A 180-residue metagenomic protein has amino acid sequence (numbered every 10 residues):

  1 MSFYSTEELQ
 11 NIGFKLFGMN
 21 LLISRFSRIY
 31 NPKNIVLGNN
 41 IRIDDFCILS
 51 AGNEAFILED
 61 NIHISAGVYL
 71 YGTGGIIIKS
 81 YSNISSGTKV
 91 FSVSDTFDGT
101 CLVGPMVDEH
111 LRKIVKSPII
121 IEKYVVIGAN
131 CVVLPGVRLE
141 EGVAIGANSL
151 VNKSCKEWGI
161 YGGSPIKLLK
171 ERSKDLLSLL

Functional and structural regions predicted by a protein language model:
M1-V36, N40: Extended, small-residue-rich solenoid/repeat segments and analogous flexible loops that form exposed scaffolds
G13, M19, L111, S117-P118 (+1 more regions): Short secondary-structure boundary/capping segments
S27-L37, R42-P135, S164, K170-S173: Flexible, glycine/small-residue-enriched loop-and-beta-strand segment within the central core of proteins
H63, V126, A144, L150 (+1 more regions): Short-chain dehydrogenase/reductase
G67, E141, E157: Short active-site oxyanion
T88, D95-T96, R138, S149-L150 (+1 more regions): Flexible glycine-rich beta->alpha loop in the catalytic core of nucleotide-sugar glycosyltransferases
I120, N130-V143, S149-N152: Beta-rich strand-turn-strand
E157-G159, P165-L180: Conserved beta-strand-loop-alpha-helix hinge in the C-terminal portion of ABC ATPase nucleotide-binding domains
